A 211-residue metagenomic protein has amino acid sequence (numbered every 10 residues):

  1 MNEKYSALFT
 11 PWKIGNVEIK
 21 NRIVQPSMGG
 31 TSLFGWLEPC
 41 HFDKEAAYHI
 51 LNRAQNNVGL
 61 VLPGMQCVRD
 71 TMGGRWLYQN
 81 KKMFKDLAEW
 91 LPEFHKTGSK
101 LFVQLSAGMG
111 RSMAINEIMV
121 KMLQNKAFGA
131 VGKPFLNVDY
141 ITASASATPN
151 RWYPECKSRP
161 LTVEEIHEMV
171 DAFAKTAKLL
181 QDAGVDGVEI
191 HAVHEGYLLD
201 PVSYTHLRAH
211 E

Functional and structural regions predicted by a protein language model:
M1-G108, S158, M169: N-terminal capping/small domains of soluble enzymes
W36, S112-N116, D200-P201: Short, solvent-exposed loop/turn and secondary-structure capping segments
V61-M65, L101-L105, A183-L198: Short beta-strand segments at enzyme active-site cores
D70, G110-M113, Y197-L198: Generic structural signal for helix capping and beta-alpha/helix-loop junctions
Q79-K81, M119-M122, L207: Short, hinge-like loop/turn segments at secondary-structure boundaries
W90, T176, T205: Aromatic/hydrophobic pocket-lining residues that form π-stacking "cages" and hydrophobic walls in ligand
K100, S106-A183: Non-globular sequence segments
T205-E211: Conserved small/polar residues in nucleotide/adenosyl-binding loops
